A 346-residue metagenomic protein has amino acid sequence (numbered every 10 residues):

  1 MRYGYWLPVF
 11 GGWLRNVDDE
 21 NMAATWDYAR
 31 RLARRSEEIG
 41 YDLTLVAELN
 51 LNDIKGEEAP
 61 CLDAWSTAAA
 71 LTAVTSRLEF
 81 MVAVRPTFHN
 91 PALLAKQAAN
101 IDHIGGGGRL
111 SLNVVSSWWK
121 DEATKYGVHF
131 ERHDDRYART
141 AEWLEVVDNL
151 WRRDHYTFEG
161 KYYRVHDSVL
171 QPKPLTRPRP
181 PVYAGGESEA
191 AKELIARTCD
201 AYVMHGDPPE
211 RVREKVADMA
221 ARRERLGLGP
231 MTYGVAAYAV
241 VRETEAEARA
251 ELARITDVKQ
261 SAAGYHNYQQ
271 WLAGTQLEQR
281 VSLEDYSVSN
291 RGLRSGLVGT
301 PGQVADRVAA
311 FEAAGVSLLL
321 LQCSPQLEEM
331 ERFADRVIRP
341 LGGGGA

Functional and structural regions predicted by a protein language model:
M1-V74, E159, R177-P180: N-terminal beta1-alpha1-beta2 module of alpha/beta enzyme domains
Y3, S36, G40, L71 (+10 more regions): Conserved, mostly hydrophobic/aromatic
Y3-Y5, T44-V46, E79-V84, L110-V114 (+4 more regions): Hydrophobic faces of well-ordered beta-strands that scaffold small-molecule active sites in alpha/beta enzyme cores
Y5-V9, E38, Y126, H133-L175 (+2 more regions): An alpha-helical appendage that flanks or caps ligand/catalytic pockets
W13-W26, A83-A92, H129, T176-E187 (+2 more regions): Active-site mouth loops of central-metabolism enzymes
A23-S36, L94-Q97, A184-L194, L252-R254 (+1 more regions): Short, acidic/polar
E37-E38, A68-R77, A98, D102-L110 (+3 more regions): Acidic (Asp/Glu)-rich catalytic clusters
K55-M81, R139-V146, R225, E331-A346: Alpha-helix-loop-beta-strand connector modules within alpha/beta enzyme cores
